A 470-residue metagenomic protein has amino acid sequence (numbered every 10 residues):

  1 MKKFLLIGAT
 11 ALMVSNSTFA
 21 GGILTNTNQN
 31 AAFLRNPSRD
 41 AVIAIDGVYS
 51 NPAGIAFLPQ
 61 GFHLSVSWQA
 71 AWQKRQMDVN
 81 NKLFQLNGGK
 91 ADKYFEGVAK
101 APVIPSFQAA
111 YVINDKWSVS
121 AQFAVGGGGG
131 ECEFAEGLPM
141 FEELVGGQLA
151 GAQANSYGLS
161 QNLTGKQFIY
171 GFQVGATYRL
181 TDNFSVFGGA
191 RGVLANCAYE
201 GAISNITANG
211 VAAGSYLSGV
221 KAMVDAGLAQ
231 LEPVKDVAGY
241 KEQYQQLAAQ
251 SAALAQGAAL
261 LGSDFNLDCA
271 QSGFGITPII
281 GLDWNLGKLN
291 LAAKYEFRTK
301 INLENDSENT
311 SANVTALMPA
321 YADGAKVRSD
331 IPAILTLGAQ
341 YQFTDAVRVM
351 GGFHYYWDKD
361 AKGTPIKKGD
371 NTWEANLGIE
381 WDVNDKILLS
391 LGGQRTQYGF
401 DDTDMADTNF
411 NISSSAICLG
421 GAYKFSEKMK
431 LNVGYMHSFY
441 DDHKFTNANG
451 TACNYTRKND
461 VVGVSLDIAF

Functional and structural regions predicted by a protein language model:
M1-A20: Gram-negative bacterial Sec-dependent N-terminal signal peptides
K2, T10-A11, I55-F57, A109 (+2 more regions): A general structural signal for short secondary-structure junctions and capping/turn motifs
K3-F4, L83, V174: Intrinsic disorder/low-complexity segments enriched in polar/small residues
A11-L12, Q60, R191, A198: Hydrophobic alpha-helical membrane-insertion segments
N16-V125, F410: N-terminal, post-signal peptide beta-strand-biased segments of exported outer-membrane/organellar beta-barrel and other
G21-L34, I43, I104, Q108-F470: Outer-membrane beta-barrel porins/channels
